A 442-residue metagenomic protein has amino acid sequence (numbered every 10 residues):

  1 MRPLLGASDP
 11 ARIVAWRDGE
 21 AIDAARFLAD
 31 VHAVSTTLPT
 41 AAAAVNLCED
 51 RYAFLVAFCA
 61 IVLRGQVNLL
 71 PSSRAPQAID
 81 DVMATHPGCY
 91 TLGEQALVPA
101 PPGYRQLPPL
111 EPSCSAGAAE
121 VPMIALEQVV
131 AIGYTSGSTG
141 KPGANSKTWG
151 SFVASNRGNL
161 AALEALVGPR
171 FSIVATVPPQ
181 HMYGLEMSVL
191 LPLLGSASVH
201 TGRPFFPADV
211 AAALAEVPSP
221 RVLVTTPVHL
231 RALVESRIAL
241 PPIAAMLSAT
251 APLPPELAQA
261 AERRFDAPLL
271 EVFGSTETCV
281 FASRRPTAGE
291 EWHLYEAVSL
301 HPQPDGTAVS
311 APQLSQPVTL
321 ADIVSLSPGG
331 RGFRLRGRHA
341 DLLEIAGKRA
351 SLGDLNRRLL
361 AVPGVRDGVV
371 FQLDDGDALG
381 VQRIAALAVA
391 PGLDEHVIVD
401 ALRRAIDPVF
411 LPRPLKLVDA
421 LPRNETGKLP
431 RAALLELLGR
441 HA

Functional and structural regions predicted by a protein language model:
R2, S8-L38, K147-G150: Conserved AMP-binding/adenylate-forming core of the ANL superfamily
P3-A11, E49, E111-Y134, L166-I173: Conserved pre-ATP/AMP-binding loop-to-beta segment of ANL
E20-D23, P122, V130-R157: Conserved AMP-binding A3 loop
S35-R74, F171, A175-P179, R349: Conserved AMP-binding/adenylate-forming
H86-Q95, S146-A162, L166-A232, A245 (+1 more regions): AMP-binding/adenylate-forming
E235-G289: Gly/Ser/Thr-rich phosphate-binding loop
A321-F410: AMP-binding/adenylate-forming catalytic core of the ANL superfamily
L343, D374, A385-L387, A401-A442: Conserved C-terminal "lid"/linker of ANL adenylate-forming enzymes
